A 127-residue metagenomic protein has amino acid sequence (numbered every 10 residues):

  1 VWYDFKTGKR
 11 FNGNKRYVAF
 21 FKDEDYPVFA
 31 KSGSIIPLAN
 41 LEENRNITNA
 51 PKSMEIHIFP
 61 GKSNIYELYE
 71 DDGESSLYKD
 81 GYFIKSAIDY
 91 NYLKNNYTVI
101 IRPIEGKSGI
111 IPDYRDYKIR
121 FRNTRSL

Functional and structural regions predicted by a protein language model:
V1-T124: Catalytic core of carbohydrate-active enzymes
